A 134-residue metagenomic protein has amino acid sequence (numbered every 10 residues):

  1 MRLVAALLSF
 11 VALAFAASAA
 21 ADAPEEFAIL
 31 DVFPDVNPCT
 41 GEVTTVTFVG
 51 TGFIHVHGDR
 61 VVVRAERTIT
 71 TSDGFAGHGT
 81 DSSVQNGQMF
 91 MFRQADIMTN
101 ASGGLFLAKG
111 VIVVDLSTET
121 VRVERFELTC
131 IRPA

Functional and structural regions predicted by a protein language model:
M1-V4: Positively charged n-region of N-terminal signal peptides that target proteins for export
A6-F10: Hydrophobic helical h-region of N-terminal Sec-dependent signal peptides in bacterial secretory/periplasmic proteins
V11, A16-A17: N-terminal signal peptide c-region/cleavage motif recognized by signal peptidases
A21-A134: Beta-strand-enriched cores of mature, soluble protein domains
